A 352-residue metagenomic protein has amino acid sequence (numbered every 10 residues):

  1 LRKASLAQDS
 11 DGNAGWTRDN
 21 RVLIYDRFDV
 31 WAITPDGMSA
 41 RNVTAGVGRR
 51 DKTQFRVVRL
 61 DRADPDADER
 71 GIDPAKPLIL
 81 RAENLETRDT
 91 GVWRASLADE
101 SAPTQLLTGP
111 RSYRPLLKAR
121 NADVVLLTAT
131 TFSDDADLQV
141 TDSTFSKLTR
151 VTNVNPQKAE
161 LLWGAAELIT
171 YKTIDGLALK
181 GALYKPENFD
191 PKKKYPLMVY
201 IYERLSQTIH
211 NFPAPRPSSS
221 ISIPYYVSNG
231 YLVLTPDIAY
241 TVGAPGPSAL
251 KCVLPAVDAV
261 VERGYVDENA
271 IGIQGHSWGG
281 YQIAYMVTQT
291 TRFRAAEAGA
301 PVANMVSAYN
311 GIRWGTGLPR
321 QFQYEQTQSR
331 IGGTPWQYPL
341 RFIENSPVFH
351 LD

Functional and structural regions predicted by a protein language model:
L1-G15, K52-P74, L161-I169, R216-S219 (+2 more regions): Surface-exposed acidic, glycine/proline-enriched linker/cap segments that occur as 15-30-residue helix-coil
L1-S10, V22-W31, G48-D51, A82-G91 (+4 more regions): A flexible loop/linker signature enriched in serine peptidases of the S9 family
R2-A4, R41, A102-L107: A short beta-strand motif characteristic of beta-propeller blades
I24, P35-G48: Beta-sheet-dominated scaffold domains
V47, D51-K193, P217-P224, V306 (+1 more regions): Non-catalytic accessory segments flanking enzyme active sites
E83, T130, Y200-R204, S277: Glycine-rich His-Gly loop
K185, K193-R204: Short beta-strand element of the alpha/beta-hydrolase
Y200, H210-D352: Active-site-proximal cap/loop segments of hydrolase catalytic domains
